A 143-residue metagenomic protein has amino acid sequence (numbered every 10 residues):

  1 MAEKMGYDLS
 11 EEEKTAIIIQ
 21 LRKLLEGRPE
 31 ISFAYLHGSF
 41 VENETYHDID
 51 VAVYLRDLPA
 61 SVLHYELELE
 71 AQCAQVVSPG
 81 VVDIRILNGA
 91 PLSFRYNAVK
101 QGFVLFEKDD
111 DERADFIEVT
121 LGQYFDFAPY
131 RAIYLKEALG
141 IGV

Functional and structural regions predicted by a protein language model:
M1-Y35, V41-Y46, R56-V143: Catalytic core of pol beta-like nucleotidyltransferases
D50-Y54: Short beta-strand->loop micro-motif that forms the acidic, two-metal-ion catalytic signature in nucleotide-processing
